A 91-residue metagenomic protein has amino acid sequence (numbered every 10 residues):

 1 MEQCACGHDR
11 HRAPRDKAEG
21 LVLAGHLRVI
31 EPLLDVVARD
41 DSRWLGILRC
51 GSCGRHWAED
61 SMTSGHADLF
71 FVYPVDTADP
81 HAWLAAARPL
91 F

Functional and structural regions predicted by a protein language model:
M1, A5, R12-I30, G65-F91: Short, intrinsically disordered terminal segments enriched in charged and Pro/Gly residues
E2, R43-G46: Short metal-coordination and nucleic-acid-contact micro-motifs, chiefly zinc-binding Cys/His arrays
Q3-C4, C50-C53: Short cysteine-rich clusters marking metal-coordination/redox-active sites
D9, C53-H56: Cys/His-rich metal-chelating microdomains
R12, E59-D60: Short, non-ligating residues that shape and space the ligands of small metal-coordination modules and catalytic
P32-D41: Short, intrinsically disordered, charge-biased short linear motifs at domain edges
G46-R49, W57-E59: Canonical SH2 domain fold
